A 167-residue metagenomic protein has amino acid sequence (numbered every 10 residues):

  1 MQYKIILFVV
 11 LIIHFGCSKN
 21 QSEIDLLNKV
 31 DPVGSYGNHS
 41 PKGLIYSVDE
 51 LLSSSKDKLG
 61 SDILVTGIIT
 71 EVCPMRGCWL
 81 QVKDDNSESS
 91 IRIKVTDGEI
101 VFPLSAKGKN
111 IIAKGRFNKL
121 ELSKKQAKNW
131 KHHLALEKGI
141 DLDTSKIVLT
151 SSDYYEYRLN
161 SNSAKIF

Functional and structural regions predicted by a protein language model:
M1-L26: Bacterial Sec-dependent N-terminal signal peptides
C17-F167: OB-fold and OB-like single-stranded nucleic-acid-recognition modules and their adjacent interaction interfaces
